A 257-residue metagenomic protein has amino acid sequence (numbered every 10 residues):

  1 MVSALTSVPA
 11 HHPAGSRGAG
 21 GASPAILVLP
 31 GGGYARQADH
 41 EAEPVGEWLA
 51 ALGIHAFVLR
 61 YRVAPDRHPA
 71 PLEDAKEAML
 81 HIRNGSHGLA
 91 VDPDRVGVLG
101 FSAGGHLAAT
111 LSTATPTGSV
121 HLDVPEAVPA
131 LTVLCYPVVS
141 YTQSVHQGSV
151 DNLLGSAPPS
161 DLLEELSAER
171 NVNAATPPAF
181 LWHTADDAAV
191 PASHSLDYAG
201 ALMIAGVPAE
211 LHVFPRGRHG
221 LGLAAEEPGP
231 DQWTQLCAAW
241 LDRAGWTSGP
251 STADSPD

Functional and structural regions predicted by a protein language model:
A22-G31: Short beta-strand element of the alpha/beta-hydrolase
A25, A50-R60, G97: A fold-wide structural signal in alpha/beta-hydrolase
Q37-H40, P44-V45, F57-P93, A224-Q232: Catalytic nucleophile-loop/oxyanion-hole region of alpha/beta-hydrolase and closely related hydrolase-like folds
E77-G148, L163: Primarily recognizes the serine-hydrolase "nucleophile elbow" in alpha/beta-hydrolase and SGNH/GDSL folds
P137-N171, P177: Mobile cap/lid helix-loop segments that gate and shape the active-site cleft of serine hydrolases
A175, L181-H183, D187: Short beta-strand/loop motif that positions the catalytic acidic residue of the alpha/beta-hydrolase fold
A188-D197: Conserved alpha/beta-hydrolase "acid-adjacent" motif
L196-D257: C-terminal catalytic histidine-bearing segment of alpha/beta-hydrolase fold enzymes
